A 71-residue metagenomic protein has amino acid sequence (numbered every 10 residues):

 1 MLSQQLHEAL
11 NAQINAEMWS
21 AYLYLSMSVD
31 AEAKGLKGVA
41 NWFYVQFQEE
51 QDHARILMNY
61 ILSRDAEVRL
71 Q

Functional and structural regions predicted by a protein language model:
M1-Q71: Iron-associated oxidoreductase/ferritin-like identity signal
